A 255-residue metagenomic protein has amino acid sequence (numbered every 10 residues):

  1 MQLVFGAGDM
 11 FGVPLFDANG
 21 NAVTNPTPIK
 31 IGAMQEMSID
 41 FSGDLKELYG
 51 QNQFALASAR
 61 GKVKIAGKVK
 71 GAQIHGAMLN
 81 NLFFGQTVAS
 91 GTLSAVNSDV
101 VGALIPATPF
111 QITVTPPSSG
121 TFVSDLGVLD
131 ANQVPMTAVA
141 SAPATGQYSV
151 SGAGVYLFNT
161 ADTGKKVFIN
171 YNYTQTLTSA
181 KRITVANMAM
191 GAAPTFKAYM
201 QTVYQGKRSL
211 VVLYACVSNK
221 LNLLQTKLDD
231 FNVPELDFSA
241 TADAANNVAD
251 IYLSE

Functional and structural regions predicted by a protein language model:
M1-L82, V134, A144-Q147, R208-S209 (+1 more regions): Solvent-exposed edge beta-strands and adjacent loop segments that serve as assembly or binding interfaces
K64, D162-K166, A193-T195: Extracellular Ig-like/FN3 beta-sandwich strand-entry sites
A66-K70, F168, K197-Y199, E235-S239: Beta-strand secondary-structure signal
G71-H75, Y173-Q175, T202-G206, V217-K220 (+1 more regions): Beta-strand elements of well-folded, non-transmembrane domains
A72-Q73, T115-S118, N132, L157-K165: Secondary-structure transition/turn motif
G76-G146, N172-G206: Extended beta-strand solenoid/passenger and fiber regions
V150-A153, L157-T163, R208-E255: Mixed-charge, glycine-accented linear interaction segment located at domain edges/termini
N159-S179: Small/polar beta-strand repeat architecture
